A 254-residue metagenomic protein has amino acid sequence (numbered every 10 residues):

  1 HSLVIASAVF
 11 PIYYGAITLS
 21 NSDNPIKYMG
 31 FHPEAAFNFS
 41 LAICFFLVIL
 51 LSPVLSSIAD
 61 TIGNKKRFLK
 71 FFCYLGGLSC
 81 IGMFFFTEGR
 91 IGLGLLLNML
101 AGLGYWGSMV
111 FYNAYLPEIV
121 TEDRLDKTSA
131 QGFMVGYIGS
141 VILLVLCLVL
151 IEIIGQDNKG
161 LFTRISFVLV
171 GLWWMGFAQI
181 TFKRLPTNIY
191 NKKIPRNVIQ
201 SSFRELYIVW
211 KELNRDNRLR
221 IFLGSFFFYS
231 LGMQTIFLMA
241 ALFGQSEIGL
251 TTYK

Functional and structural regions predicted by a protein language model:
I5, E34-S57, V141: Central cavity-lining transmembrane alpha-helices of secondary-active solute carriers, predominantly the Major
I5-A35, L238-K254: Short amphipathic helix-loop junctions that connect adjacent transmembrane helices in Major Facilitator Superfamily/SLC
I49, K70-R90: C-terminal ends and interior cores of transmembrane alpha-helices in multi-pass membrane transporters/permeases
A59-L75: Cytoplasmic membrane-interface "Motif A"-like loop-to-helix N-cap segments of 12-TM Major Facilitator Superfamily
L97, A101-M134: Cytoplasmic helix-loop-helix junction between adjacent transmembrane helices in 12-TM secondary transporters
K127-I151: Glycine-rich segments within core transmembrane alpha-helices of 12-TM secondary carriers
L143-Q156, G171-Y190: C-terminal membrane-cytosol helix-exit motif in multi-pass small-molecule transporters
P186-G224, E247: Juxtamembrane intracellular "pre-TM" segments in multi-pass secondary transporters
